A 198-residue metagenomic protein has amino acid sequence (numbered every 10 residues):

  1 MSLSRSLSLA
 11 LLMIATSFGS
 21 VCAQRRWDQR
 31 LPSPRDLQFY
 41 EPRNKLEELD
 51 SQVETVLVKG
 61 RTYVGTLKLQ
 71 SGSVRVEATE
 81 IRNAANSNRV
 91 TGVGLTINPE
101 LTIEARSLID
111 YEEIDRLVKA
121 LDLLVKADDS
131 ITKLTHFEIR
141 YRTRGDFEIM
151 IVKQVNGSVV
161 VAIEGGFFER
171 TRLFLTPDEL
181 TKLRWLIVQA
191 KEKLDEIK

Functional and structural regions predicted by a protein language model:
M1-S8: Bacterial N-terminal signal peptides that target proteins for export
S8-S17: Bacterial N-terminal signal peptides
C22-K198: Positively charged, low-complexity terminal tracts and the immediately adjacent first secondary-structure elements
